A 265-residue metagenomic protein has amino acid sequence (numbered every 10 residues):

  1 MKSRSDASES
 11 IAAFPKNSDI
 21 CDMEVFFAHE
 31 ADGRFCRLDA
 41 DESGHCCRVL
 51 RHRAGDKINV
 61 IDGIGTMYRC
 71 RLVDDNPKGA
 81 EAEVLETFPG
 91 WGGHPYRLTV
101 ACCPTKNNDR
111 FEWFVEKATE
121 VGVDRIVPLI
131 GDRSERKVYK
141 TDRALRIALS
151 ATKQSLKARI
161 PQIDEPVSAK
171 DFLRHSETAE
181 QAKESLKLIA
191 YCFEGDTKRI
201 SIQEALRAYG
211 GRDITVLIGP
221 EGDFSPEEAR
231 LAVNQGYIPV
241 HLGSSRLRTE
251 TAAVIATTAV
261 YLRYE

Functional and structural regions predicted by a protein language model:
M1-G90: N-terminal positively charged helical leader segments and presequences
R48-E81, K170-L206: N-terminal-biased segments
A82, I160-D164, P239: Generic structural signal for residues in well-ordered beta-strands
T87, G131-S134, E221, S244-S245: Short, ordered loop/turn segments at secondary-structure junctions
P89-I189: RNA substrate-binding interface of SAM-dependent RNA methyltransferases
K187-R230, Y237-L242: Active-site/ligand-binding-proximal alpha/beta "capping" segment
P226-E265: Structured adenosyl-cofactor binding patch, chiefly the S-adenosyl-L-methionine
